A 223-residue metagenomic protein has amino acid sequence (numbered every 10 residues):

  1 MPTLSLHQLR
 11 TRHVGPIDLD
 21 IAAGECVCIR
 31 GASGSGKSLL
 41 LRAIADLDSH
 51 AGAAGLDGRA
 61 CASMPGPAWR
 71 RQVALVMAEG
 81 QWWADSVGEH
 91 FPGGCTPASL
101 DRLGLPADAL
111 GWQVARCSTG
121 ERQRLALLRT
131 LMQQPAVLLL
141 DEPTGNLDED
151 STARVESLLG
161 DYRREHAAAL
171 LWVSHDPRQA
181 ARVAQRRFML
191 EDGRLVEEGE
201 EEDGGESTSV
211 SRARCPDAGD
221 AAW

Functional and structural regions predicted by a protein language model:
R30-A32: The feature captures the beta-strand-to-loop junction immediately N-terminal to the Walker
I44-A45: Helix-to-loop junction immediately C-terminal to a conserved catalytic motif
A60-A74: ABC ATPase NBD coupling module
Q113-E121: Conserved ABC ATPase signature
L127: Hydrophobic anchor residue at the start of the ABC signature
L138-E142: Catalytic Walker B motif of ABC-type/P-loop ATPase nucleotide-binding domains
E149-S151: Helix N-cap at the start of a conserved alpha-helix in ABC-type nucleotide-binding domains
